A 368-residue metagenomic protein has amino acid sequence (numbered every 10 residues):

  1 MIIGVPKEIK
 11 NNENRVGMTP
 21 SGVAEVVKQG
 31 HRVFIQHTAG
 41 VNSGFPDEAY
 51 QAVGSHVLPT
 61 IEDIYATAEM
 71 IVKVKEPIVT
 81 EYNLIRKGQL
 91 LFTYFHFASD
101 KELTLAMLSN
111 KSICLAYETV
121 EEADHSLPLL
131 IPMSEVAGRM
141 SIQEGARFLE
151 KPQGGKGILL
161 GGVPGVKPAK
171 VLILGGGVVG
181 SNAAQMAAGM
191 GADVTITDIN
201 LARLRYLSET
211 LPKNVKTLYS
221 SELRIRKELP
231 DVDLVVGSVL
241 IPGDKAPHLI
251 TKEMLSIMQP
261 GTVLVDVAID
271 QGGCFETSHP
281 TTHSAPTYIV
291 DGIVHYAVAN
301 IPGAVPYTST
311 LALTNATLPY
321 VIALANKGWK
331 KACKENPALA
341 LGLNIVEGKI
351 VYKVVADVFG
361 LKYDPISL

Functional and structural regions predicted by a protein language model:
I2, E8, V79-A169, V298-N300: Glycine/serine-rich phosphate-binding loop and adjoining beta1-alpha1 elements at the start of nucleotide-handling
I2-N110: An N-terminal-biased, well-structured beta-alpha scaffold segment characteristic of Rossmann-like dinucleotide-binding
P6-K7, N11-F45, P152-G237, T287: Glycine-rich phosphate/diphosphate-binding loop of Rossmann-like nucleotide-binding domains
E69, K75-E76, F95-H96, L240-I241 (+2 more regions): Short glycine-/small-residue-rich Rossmann-like dinucleotide-binding loops
E76, V136, G177-V178: Residue-level detector of alpha-helix initiation sites
E118-L159, I269, C274-L368: Adenosine-phosphate binding glycine-rich loop
E209-D291: Rossmann-like adenosine-cofactor binding region
